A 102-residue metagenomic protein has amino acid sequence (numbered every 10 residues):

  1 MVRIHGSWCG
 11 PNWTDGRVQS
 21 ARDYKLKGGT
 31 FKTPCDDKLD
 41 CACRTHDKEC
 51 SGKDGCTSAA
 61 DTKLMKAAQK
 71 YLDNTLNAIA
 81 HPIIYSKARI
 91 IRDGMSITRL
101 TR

Functional and structural regions predicted by a protein language model:
M1-R102: Extended terminal accessory/targeting regions
